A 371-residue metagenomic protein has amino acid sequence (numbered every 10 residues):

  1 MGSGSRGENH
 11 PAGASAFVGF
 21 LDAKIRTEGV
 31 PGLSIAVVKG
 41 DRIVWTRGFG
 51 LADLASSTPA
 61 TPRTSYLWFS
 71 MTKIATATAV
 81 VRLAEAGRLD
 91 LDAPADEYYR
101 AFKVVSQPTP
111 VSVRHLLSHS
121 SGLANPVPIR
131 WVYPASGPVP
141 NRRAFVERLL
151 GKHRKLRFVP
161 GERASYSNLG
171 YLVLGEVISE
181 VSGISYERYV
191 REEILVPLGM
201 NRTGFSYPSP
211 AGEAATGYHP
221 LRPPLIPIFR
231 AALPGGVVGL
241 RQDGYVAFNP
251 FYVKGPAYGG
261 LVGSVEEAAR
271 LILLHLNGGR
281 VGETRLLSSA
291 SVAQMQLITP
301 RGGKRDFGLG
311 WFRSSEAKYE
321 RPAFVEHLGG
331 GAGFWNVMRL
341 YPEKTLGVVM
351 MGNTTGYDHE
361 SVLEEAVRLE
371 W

Functional and structural regions predicted by a protein language model:
M1-N9: Bacterial Sec-dependent signal peptides at the C-terminal "C-region" and cleavage site
H10-W68, Y98, L150-L156: Short, conserved catalytic-motif segment at the N-terminal edge
S15-D22, I35, D41, S65-D92 (+2 more regions): Active-site SXXK
D53, S106-G330: Short, surface-exposed loop or secondary-structure junction motifs that flank catalytic or metal-binding residues
L91-S106, V196-L198: Short, glycine/proline-biased beta-turn/loop segments that scaffold the active-site neighborhood
K304, E320-P322, M350-W371: Short, gly/Ser/Thr-rich active-site loops of penicillin-recognizing serine hydrolases
F324-H327, W335-T354: Short, well-ordered beta-strand elements
